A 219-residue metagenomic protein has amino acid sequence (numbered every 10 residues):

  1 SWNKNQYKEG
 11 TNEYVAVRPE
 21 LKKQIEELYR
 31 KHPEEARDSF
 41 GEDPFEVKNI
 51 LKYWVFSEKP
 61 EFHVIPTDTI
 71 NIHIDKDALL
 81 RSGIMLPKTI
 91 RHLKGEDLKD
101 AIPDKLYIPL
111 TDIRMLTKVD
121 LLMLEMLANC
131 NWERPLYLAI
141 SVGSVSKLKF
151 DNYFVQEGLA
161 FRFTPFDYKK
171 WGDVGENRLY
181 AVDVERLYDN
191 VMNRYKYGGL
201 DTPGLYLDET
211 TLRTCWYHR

Functional and structural regions predicted by a protein language model:
W2-R219: ER/secretory pathway lumenal C-terminal domains and tails of membrane proteins involved in glycoprotein biogenesis
